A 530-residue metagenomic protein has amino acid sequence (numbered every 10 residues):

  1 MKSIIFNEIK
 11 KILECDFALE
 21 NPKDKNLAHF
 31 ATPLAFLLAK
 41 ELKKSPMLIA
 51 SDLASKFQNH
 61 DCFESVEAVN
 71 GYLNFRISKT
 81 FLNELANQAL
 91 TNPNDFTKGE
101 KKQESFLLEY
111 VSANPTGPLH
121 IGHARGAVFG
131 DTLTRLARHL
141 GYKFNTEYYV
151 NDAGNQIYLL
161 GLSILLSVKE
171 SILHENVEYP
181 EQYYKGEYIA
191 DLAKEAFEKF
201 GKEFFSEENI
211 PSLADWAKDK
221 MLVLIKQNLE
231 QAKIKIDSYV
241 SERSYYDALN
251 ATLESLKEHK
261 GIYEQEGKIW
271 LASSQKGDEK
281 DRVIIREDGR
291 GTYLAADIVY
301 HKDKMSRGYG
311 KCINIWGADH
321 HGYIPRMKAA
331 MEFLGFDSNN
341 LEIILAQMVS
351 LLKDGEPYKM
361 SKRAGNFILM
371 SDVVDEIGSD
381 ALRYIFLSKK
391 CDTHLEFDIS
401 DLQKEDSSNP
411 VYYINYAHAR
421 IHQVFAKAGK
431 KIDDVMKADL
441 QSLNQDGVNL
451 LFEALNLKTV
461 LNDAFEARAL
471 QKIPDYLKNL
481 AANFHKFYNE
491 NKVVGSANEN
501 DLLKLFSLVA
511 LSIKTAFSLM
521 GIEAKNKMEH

Functional and structural regions predicted by a protein language model:
M1-N83, N94, K98-H530: Non-catalytic interaction-recognition regions
E84-A89: Short, charged, solvent-exposed linker or helix-capping segments at domain edges/interfaces that act as flexible hinges
